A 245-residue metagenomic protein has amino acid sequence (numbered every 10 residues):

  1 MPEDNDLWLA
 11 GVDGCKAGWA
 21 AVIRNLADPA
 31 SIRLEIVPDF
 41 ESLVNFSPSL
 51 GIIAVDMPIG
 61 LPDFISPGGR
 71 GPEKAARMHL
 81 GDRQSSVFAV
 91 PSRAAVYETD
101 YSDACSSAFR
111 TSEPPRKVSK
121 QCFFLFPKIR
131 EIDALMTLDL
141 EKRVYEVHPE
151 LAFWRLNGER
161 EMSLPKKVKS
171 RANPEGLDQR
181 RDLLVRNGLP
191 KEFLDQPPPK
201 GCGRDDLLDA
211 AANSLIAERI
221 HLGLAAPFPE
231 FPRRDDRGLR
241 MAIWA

Functional and structural regions predicted by a protein language model:
P2-L9, G14-A245: RNase H-like (RuvC/DEDD) metal-dependent nuclease/polynucleotide-processing core
